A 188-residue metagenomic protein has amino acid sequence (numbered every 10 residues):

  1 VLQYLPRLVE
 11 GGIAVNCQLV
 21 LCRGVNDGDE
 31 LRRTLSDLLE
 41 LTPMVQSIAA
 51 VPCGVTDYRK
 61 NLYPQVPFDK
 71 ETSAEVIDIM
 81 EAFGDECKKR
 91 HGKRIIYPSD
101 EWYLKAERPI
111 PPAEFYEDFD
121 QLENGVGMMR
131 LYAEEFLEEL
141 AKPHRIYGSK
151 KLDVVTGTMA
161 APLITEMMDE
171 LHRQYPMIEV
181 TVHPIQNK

Functional and structural regions predicted by a protein language model:
L2, R32, T165-D169: Residue-level marker for well-ordered alpha-helical positions
Q3-N61, E71-E101: Conserved C-terminal portion of the radical SAM core fold that forms the substrate/S-adenosylmethionine-binding
V25, P67, V154-T158: Generic amphipathic alpha-helical segments used as scaffolds and interaction surfaces in large, multi-domain proteins
R59, A106-E107, L163-I164: Short helix/loop capping segments that flank catalytic or ligand/cofactor-binding pockets
P67-D78, F115-N124: Acidic, Ser/Thr-rich peripheral helices and adjacent loops at domain boundaries
W102-A106, N187-K188: A short acidic, often aromatic-flanked loop/helix-cap motif at beta-alpha or helix-coil junctions that lines enzyme
K105-S149: Active-site loop ensemble at the mouth of alpha/beta enzyme cores that anchors a bound cofactor
A141-K188: Redox- and metal-dependent alpha/beta enzyme cores, enriched for Fe-S-associated oxidoreductases and cofactor-handling
